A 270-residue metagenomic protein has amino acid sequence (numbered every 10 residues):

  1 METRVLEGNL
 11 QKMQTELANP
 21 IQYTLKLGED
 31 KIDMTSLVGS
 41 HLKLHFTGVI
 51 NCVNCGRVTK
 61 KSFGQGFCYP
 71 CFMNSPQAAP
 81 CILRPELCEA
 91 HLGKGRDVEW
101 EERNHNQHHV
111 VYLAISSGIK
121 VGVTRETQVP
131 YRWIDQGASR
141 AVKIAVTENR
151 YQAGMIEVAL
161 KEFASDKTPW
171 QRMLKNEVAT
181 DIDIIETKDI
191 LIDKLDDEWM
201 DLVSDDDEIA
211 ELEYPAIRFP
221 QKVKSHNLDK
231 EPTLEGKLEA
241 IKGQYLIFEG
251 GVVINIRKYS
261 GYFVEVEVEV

Functional and structural regions predicted by a protein language model:
M1-V270: Non-catalytic accessory segments flanking enzymatic or RNA/DNA-binding domains
